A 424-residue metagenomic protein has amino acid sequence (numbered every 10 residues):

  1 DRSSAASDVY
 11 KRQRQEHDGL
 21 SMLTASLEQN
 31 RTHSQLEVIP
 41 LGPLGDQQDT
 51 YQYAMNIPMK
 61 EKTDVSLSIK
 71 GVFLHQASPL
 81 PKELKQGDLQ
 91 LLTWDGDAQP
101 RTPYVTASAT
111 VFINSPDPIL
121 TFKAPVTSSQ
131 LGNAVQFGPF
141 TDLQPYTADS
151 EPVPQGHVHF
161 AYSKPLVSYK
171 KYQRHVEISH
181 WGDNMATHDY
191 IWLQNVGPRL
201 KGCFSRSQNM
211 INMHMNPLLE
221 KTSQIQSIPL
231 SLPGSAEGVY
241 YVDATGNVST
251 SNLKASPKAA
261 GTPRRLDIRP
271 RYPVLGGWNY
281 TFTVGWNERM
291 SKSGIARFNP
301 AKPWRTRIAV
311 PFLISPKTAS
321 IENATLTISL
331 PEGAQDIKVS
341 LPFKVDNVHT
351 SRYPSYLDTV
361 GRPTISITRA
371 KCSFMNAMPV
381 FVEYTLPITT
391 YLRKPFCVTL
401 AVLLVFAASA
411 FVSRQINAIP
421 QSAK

Functional and structural regions predicted by a protein language model:
S4-K424: Lumenal/extracellular ectodomains and adaptor appendage modules of the eukaryotic vesicle/secretory system
